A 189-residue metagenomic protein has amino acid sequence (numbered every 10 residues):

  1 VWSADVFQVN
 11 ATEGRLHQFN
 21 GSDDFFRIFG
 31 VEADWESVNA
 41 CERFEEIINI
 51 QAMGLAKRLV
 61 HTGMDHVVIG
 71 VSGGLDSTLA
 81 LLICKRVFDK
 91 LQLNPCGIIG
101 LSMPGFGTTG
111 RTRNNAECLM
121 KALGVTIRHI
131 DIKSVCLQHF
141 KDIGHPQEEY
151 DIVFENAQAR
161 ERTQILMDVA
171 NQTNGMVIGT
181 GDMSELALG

Functional and structural regions predicted by a protein language model:
V1-I69, R86-C96: RNA-binding accessory domains that recognize and position tRNA/RNA substrates
W2-S3, Q8-V31, L93, G97-Y150 (+2 more regions): A conserved beta-strand->alpha-helix junction
V38-R43, G107-T108, V153-A157: Short, contiguous acidic/charged loop-to-helix segments that flank catalytic cores in large enzymes
R43-F88, C96-H139, R162-L166, V177-G179: Extended, hydrophobic alpha-helical segments in both membrane/secreted and soluble proteins
F88, L123, P146-G189: Active-site adenylate/phosphate-handling loop in enzymes that bind or generate adenylated species
